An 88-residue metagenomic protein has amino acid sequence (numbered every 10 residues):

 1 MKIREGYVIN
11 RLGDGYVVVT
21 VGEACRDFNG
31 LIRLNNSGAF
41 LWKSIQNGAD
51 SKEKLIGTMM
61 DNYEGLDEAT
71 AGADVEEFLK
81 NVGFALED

Functional and structural regions predicted by a protein language model:
M1-F40, Q46, F84: Acidic, low-complexity/disordered tracts enriched in E/D and polar residues
G30-D88: Long, charge-rich, low-complexity alpha-helical segments
